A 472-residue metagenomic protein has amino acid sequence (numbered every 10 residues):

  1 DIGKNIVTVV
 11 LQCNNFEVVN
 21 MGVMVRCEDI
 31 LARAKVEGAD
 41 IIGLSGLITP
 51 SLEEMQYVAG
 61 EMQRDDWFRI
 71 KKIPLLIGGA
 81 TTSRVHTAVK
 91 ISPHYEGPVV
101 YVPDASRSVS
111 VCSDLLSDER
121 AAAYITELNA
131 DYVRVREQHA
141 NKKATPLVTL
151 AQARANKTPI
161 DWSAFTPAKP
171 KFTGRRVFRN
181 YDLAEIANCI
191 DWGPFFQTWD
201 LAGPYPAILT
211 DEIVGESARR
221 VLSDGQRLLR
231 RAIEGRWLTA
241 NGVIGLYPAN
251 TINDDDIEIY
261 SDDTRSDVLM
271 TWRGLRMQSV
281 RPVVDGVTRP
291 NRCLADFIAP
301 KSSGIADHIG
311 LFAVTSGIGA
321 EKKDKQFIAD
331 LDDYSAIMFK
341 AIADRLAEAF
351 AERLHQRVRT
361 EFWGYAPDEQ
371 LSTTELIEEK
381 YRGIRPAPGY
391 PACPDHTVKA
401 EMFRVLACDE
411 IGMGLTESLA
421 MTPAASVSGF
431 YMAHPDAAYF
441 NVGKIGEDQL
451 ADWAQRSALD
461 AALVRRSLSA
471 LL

Functional and structural regions predicted by a protein language model:
I2-C13, F165-T166, K171-N180, W192 (+1 more regions): C-terminal accessory/binding modules appended to enzymatic or scaffolding proteins
K4-N14, V18-S92: Cofactor-cradling patches in redox/metallo enzymes
N5, Q12-N14, M21-M24, L44-L47 (+8 more regions): Generic beta-strand/beta-sheet core signal
V9-N14, R33, E37, V58-D65 (+14 more regions): Generic, well-ordered alpha-helical scaffold segments in large soluble proteins
F16, V23, L47-T49, A80-T82 (+9 more regions): Short, glycine-/Ser/Thr-/acidic-enriched flexible segments
P50, V58-I70, P74, G79-N141: Conserved phosphate-handling catalytic cores of large alpha/beta enzymes
S106-I337, A341, T360-F362, L371: Active-site loops and adjacent core secondary-structure elements that bind or stabilize anionic groups
P290-F297, S302-L472: C-terminal accessory domains/tails appended to large, multi-domain proteins
